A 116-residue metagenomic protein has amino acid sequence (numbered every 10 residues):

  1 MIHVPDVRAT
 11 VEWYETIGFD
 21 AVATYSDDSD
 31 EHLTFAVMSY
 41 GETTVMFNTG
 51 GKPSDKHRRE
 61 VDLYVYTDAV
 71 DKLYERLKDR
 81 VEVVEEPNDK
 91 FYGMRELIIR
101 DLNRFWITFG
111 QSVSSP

Functional and structural regions predicted by a protein language model:
M1-P5, T34-S39, K52-D79, R95-R100: Vicinal oxygen chelate
M1-T44: Core segments of cupin and vicinal oxygen chelate
Y25, V65, Y74-P116: Vicinal oxygen chelate
D27-D30, S54-D55, K90-F91: A short beta-turn/loop motif at secondary-structure boundaries
E42-V45, R104-W106: Short, charged/polar, Gly/Pro-enriched secondary-structure boundary elements
